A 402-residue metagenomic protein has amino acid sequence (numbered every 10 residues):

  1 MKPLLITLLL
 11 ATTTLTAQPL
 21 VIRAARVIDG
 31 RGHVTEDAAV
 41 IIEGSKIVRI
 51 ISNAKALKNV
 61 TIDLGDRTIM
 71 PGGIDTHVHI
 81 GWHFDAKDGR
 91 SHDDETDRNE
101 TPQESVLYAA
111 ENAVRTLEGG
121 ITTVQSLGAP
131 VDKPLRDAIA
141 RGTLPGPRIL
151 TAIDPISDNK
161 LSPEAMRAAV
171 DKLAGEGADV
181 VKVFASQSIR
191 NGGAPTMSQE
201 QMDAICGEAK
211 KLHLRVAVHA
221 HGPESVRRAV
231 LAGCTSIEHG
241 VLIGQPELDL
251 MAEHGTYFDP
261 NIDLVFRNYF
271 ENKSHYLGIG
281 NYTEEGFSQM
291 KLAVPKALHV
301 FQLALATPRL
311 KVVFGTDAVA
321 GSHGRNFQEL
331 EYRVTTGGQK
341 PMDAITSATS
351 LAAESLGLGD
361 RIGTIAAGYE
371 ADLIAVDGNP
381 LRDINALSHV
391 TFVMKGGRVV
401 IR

Functional and structural regions predicted by a protein language model:
P3-T13: Sec-dependent N-terminal signal peptides
V27, R31-M70: Histidine-rich, glycine-flanked metal-binding segment
R67-R141, E200, E224-A232: Metal-associated gating/positioning segment near the N- to mid-region
W82-S105, P145-G146, L150, R190-P195 (+1 more regions): Active-site gating loops and adjacent loop-to-helix segments of metal-dependent hydrolytic enzymes
F84-K87, R136-D137, V226-A232, L264-I279 (+4 more regions): Histidine/acidic-residue-rich catalytic or RNA/ligand-binding cores of hydrolases and nuclease-related proteins
V106-D132, G146-I156, E176-I189, R215 (+2 more regions): Divalent metal-dependent hydrolysis catalytic cores, especially in the metallo-beta-lactamase
A165-A185, G192-F258, S274-H275, I279 (+1 more regions): Histidine/acidic residue-rich metal-binding segments in metalloenzymes
K211-H213, Y282-E285, A293-P380: His/Asp/Glu-enriched, well-ordered alpha-helical/loop segment that forms or immediately abuts the divalent-metal
